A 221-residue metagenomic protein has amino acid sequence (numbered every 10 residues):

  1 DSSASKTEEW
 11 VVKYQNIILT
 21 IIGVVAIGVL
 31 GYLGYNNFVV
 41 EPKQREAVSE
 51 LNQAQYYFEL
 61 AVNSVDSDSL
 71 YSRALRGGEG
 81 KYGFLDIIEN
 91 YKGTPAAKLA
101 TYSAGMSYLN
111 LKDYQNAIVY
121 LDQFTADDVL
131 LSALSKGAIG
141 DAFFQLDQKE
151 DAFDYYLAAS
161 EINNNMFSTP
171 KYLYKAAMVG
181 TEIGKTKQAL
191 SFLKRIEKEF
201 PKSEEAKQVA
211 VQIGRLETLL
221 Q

Functional and structural regions predicted by a protein language model:
D1-V24: N-terminal positive-inside, membrane-proximal cytosolic segments immediately preceding the first
E41, E89-A97, L111, T125-A133 (+2 more regions): Short solvent-exposed coil/turn linkers within tandem alpha-helical repeat scaffolds
N63-N116: Extracytoplasmic/periplasmic/luminal assembly and interaction segments in envelope/secretory/respiratory proteins
